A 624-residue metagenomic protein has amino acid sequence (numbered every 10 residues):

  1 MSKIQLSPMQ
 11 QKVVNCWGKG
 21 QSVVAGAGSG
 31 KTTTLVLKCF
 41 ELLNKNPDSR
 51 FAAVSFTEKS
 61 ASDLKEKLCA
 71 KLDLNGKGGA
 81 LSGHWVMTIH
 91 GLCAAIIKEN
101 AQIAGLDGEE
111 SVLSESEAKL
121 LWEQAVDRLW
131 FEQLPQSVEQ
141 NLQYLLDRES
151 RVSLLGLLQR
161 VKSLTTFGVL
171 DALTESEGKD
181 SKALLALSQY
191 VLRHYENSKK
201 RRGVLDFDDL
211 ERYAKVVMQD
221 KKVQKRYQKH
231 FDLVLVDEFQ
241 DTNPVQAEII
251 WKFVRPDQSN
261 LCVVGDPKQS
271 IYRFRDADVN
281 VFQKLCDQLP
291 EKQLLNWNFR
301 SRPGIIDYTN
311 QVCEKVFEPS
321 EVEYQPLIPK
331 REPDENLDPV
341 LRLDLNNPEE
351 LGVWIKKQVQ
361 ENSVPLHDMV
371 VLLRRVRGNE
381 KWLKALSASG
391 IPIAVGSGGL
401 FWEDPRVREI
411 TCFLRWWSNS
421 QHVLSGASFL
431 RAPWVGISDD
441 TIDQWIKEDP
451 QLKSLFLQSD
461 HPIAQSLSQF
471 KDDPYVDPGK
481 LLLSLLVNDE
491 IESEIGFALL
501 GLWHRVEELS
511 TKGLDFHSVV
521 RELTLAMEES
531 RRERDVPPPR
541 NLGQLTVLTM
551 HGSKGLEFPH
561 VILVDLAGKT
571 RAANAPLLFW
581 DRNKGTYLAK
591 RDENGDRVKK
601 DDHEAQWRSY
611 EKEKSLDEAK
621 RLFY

Functional and structural regions predicted by a protein language model:
M1-D107, K179-D180, N197-S198, R202-D208 (+3 more regions): P-loop NTPase Walker
M1-E66, A70, S116, Q124 (+5 more regions): Conserved motor-region signature of P-loop NTPase helicases/translocases
S55, G78-G83, Q102-L184, K292-R300 (+3 more regions): ATP-hydrolysis module of ASCE/P-loop NTPase motor domains, specifically the Walker B Asp-Glu catalytic pair
V86, H90-C93, L184-L233, V245-I249 (+2 more regions): Conserved helicase/translocase P-loop NTPase motor core
I96-K98, L185-Q189, K284, E529 (+1 more regions): Active-site-adjacent bridging/hinge elements
L430-K447: Helix-hairpin-helix
W434, N541-L545, H551, N594-Y624: C-terminal accessory regions
P576-D581, R621-Y624: Conserved SF2 helicase motif VI
